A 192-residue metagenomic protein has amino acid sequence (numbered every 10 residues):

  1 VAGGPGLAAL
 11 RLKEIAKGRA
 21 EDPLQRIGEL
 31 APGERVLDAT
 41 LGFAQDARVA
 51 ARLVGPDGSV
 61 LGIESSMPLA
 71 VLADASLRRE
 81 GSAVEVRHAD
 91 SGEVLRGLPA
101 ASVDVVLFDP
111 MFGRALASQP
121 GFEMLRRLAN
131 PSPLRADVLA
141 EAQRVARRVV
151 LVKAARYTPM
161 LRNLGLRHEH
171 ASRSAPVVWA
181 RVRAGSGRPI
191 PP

Functional and structural regions predicted by a protein language model:
V1-R35, A39, A44, S172 (+1 more regions): S-adenosyl-L-methionine
R35, G58-S59, A83, R148-V149: Residues at the starts of beta-strands that form the adenosine-phosphate
F43-D57: Conserved SAM-binding loop of SAM-dependent methyltransferases across substrates and taxa, primarily the Class I
V54, P99, R144-A146: A generic alpha-to-beta junction signature in SAM-dependent methyltransferases
I63-V105: S-adenosyl-L-methionine
V106, P110-V138: Mobile active-site "lid"/loop adjacent to the S-adenosyl-L-methionine
R135-R183: Conserved Class I SAM-dependent methyltransferase catalytic core
